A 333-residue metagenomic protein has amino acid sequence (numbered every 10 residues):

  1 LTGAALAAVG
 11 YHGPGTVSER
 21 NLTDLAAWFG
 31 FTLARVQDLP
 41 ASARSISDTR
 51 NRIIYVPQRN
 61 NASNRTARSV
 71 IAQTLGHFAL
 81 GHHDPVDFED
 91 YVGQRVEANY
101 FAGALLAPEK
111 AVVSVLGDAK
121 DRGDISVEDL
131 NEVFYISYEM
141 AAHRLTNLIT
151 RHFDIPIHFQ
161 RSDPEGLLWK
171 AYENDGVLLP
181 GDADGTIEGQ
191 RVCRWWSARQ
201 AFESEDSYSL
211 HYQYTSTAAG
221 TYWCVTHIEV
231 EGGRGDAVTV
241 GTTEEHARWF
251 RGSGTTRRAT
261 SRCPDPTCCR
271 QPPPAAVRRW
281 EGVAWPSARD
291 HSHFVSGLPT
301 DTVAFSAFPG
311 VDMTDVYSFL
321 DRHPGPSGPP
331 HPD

Functional and structural regions predicted by a protein language model:
L1-D333: Short juxta-domain linker segments that transition from a proline/glycine-rich, charged coil into a short amphipathic
